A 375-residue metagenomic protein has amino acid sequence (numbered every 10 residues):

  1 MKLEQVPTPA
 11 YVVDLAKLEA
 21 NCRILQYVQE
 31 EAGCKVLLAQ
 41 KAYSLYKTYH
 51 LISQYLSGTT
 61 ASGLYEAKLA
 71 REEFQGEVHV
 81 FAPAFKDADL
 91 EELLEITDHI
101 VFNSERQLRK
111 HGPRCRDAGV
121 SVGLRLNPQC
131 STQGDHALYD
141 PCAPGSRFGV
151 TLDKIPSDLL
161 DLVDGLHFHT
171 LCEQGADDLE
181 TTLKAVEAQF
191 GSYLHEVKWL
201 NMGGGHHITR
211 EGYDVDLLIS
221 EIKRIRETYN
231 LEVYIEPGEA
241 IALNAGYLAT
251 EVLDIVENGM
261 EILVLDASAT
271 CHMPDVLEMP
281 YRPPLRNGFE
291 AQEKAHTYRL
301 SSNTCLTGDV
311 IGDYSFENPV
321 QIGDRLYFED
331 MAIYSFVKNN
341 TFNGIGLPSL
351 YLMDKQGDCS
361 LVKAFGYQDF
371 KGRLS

Functional and structural regions predicted by a protein language model:
M1-Q75, F81-F85, S268, F316-E329 (+1 more regions): N-terminal capping/small domains of soluble enzymes
K2-V6, D164-H169, G203: A short small-residue
C34-W199, Y213, E221: Active-site-proximal beta-alpha core segment in soluble small-molecule metabolic enzymes
Y49, G134-H136, A176-D178, R210-Y213 (+4 more regions): Short, well-ordered secondary-structure micro-motifs
L126-C130, T170-Q174, H206, E239-I241 (+2 more regions): Glycine-rich beta-alpha junction loops
L183-A242: Acidic, glycine-rich loop-and-beta core segments that form the ion-binding/anion-interacting portion of active sites
E221, P237-S375: Charged (often Lys/Glu-rich) extended helix/loop segments that serve as interaction or gating elements
